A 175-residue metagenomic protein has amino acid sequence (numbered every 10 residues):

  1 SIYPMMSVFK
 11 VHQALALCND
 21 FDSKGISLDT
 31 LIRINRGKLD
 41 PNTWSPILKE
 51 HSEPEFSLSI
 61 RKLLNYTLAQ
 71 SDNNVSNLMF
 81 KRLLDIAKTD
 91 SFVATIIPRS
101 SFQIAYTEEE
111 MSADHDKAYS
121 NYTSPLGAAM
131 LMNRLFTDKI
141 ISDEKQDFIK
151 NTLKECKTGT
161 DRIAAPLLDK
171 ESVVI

Functional and structural regions predicted by a protein language model:
Y3-I32, T67, A128: Active-site SXXK
M6-V8, S27-D29, R99, A118 (+1 more regions): Extracytoplasmic
D20, G37-L39, T107-E109: Solvent-exposed coil/turn segments that connect beta secondary-structure elements in extracytoplasmic/periplasmic
L28-I47, L83-L84, T152: Acidic helix-start/capping segments at beta-turn-to-alpha-helix junctions
L39-L78: Conserved catalytic neighborhood of penicillin-recognizing serine enzymes
F56, S76-I140: Mid-domain, small-residue-enriched loop/turn segments at the edges of structured enzyme/sensor domains
I149-T158: Small-residue-rich helix-loop
T160-I175: Short, Gly/Ser/Thr-enriched beta-strand-loop segments that form substrate-interacting elements of hydrolase/peptidase
